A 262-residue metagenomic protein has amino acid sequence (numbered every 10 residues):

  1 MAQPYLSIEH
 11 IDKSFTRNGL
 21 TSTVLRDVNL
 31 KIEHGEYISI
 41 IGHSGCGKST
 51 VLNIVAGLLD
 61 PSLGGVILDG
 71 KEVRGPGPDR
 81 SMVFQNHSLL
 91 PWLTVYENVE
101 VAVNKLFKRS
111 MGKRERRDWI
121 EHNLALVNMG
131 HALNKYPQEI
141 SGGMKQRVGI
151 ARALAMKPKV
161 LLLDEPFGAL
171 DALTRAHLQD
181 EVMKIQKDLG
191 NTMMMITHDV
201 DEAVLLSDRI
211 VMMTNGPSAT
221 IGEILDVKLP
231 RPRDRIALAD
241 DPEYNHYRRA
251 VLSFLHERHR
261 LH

Functional and structural regions predicted by a protein language model:
M1-Y5, S14-D27: A short, flexible loop at the N-terminus of ABC-type nucleotide-binding domains that lies
I41-H43: The feature captures the beta-strand-to-loop junction immediately N-terminal to the Walker
A56: Helix-to-loop junction immediately C-terminal to a conserved catalytic motif
G64-P76, G112: Conserved ABC transporter NBD signature motif
L93-A102: Short coil-to-helix segment of the ABC ATPase nucleotide-binding domain corresponding to the Q-loop/switch region
N104, M111-A132, K184: Conserved ABC ATPase "signature" region
K135-Q138, M156: Conserved signature/switch motifs of ABC ATPase nucleotide-binding domains
I150: Hydrophobic anchor residue at the start of the ABC signature
